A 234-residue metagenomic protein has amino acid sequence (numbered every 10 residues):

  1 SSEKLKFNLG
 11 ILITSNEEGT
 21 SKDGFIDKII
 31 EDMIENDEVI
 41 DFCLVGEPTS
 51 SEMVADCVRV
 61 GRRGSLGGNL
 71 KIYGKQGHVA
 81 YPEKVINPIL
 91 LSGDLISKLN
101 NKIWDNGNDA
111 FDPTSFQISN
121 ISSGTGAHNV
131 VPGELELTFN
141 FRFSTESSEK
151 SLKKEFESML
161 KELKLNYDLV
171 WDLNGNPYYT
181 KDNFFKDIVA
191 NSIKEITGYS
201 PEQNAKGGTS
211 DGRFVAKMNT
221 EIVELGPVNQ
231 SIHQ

Functional and structural regions predicted by a protein language model:
S1-D23, L66-I72, V79-I103, F139 (+1 more regions): Alpha-helical metal-binding/catalytic segments enriched in His/Glu/Asp
S1-G61: Acidic/histidine-rich catalytic neighborhood of metal-dependent amide-processing enzymes
E3, R59-S65, N129-P132, F214-M218: Short glycine/proline-enriched loop/turn "hinge" motifs that connect secondary-structure elements and lie
L44, G61-K71, S192: Acidic-glycine-rich active-site phosphate/pyrophosphate-binding loop
T49-S51, L70-G77, E224-H233: A glycine-centered beta->alpha junction motif in the catalytic cores of kinase/phosphotransferase enzymes
V79-S122, V130, F143-D168: Acidic-enriched catalytic cores of C-N bond-cleaving enzymes acting on peptides and small amides
F116-G124, N140, S144, D168-K186 (+2 more regions): A short beta-alpha structural unit
A190-S192, I196-Q234: Zn-dependent metallopeptidase/amidohydrolase metal-coordination segment
